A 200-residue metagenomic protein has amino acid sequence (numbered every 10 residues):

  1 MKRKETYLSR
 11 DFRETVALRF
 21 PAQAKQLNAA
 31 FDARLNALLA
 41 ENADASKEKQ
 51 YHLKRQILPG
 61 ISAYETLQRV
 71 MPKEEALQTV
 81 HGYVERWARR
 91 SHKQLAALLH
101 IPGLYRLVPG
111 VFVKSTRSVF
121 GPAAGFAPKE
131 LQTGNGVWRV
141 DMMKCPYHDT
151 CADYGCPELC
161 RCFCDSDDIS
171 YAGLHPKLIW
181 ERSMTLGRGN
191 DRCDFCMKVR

Functional and structural regions predicted by a protein language model:
M1-L67: N-terminal, charged low-complexity regulatory/assembly segments
R3, F126-E130, W180: Generic structural motif
K25, K93-A97, W180: Intrinsically disordered or highly flexible coil/loop and linker segments, enriched in small and charged/polar residues
R55, T66-G155, L159: Amphipathic interaction/junction segments at domain boundaries or subunit interfaces
G136-D141, P146-T150, Y154-R200: C-terminal non-catalytic interaction appendages of large macromolecular assemblies
